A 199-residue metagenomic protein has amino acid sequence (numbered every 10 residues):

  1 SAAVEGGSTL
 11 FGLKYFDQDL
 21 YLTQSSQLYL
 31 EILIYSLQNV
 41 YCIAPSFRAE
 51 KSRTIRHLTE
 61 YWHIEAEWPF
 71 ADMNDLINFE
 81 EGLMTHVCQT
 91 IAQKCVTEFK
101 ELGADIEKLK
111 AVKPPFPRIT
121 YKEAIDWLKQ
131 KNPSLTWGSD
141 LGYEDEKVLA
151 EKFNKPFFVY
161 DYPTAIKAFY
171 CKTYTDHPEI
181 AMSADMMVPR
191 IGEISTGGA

Functional and structural regions predicted by a protein language model:
S1-A2, A92-D105: Short, glycine/acidic-rich hinge or "gate" loops at secondary-structure transitions that mediate conformational
S1-T9: TRNA-binding/sensing appendages of the translation machinery
G6-G7, Q93-K94, G197: Glycine-centered flexibility motif
T9-H86, K100, A104-E107, A111-A199: A translation/RNA-centric and nucleic-acid-associated enzymatic feature enriched in Class II aminoacyl-tRNA synthetases
